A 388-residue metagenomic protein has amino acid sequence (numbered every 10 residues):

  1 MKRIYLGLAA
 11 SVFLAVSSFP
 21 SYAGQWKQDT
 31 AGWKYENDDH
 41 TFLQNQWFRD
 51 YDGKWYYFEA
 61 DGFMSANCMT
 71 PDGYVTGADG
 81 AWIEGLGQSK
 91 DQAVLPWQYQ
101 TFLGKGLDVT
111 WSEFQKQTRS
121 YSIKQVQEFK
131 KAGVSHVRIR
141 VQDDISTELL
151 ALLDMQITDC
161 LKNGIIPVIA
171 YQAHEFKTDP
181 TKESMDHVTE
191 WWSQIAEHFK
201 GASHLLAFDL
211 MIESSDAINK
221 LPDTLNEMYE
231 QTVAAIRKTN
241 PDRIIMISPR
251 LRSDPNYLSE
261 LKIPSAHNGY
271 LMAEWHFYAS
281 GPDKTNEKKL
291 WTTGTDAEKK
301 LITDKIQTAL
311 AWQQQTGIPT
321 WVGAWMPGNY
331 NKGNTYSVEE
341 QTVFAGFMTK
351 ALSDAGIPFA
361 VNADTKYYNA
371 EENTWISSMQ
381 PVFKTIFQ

Functional and structural regions predicted by a protein language model:
R3-A93: Extracellular adhesion/carbohydrate-binding repeat motifs centered on closely spaced tryptophans
G85-H136, T385: N-terminal carbohydrate-binding accessory modules
K105-Y121, V141, P180-E183, P282-I302 (+1 more regions): Acidic/histidine-rich helix-loop elements that form or flank divalent-metal/phosphate-binding sites at the catalytic
T110-Q115, H136, Q142-S146, A173-K177 (+5 more regions): Solvent-exposed loop/turn segments at secondary-structure junctions within structured extracellular/periplasmic domains
Y121-E175, M185-E190, Q194, H198 (+2 more regions): Aromatic-lined substrate-binding rim segments of carbohydrate-active enzymes
I145-L152, A173-H187, D216-I218, N286-T292 (+2 more regions): Surface-exposed, active-site-proximal loop segments in enzymatic domains
T189-L290, D296, D304-G328, K350 (+1 more regions): Active-site region of glycoside hydrolase catalytic domains
T303-Q388: Substrate-binding cleft of secreted/luminal carbohydrate-active enzymes
